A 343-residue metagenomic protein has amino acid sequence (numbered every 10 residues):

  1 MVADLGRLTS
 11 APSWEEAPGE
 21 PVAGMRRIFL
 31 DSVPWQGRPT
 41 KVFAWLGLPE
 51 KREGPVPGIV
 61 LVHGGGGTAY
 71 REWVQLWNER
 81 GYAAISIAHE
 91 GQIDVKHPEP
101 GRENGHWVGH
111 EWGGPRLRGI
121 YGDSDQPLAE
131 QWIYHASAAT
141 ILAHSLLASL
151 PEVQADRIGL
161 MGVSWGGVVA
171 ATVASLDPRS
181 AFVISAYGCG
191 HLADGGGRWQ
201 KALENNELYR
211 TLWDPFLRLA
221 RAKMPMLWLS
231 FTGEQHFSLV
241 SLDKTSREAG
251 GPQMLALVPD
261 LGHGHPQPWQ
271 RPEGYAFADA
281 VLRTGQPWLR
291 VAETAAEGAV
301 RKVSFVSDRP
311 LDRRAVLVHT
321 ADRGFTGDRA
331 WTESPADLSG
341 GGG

Functional and structural regions predicted by a protein language model:
D4-G54, F305-S307, D337-S339: N-terminal cap/lid segment of alpha/beta-hydrolase-fold proteins
F43, G54-G64, Q75, A84: Short beta-strand element of the alpha/beta-hydrolase
Q75-S137, C189-K201: Cap/lid segment of the alpha/beta-hydrolase catalytic domain
I141-L208: Primarily recognizes the serine-hydrolase "nucleophile elbow" in alpha/beta-hydrolase and SGNH/GDSL folds
D194-E248: The feature captures the conserved acid-bearing segment of alpha/beta-hydrolase catalytic domains
A249-H265: Catalytic histidine neighborhood in serine/cysteine hydrolases with alpha/beta-hydrolase-type architecture
W269, A276-H319, P335-G342: Surface beta-strand/loop "capping" patches
